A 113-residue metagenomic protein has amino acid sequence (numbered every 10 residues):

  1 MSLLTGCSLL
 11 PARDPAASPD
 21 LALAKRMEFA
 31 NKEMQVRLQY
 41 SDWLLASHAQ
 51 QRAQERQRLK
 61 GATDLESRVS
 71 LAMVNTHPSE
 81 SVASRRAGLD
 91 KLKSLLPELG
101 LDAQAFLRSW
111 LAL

Functional and structural regions predicted by a protein language model:
L3-R26: Bacterial Sec signal peptide processing site at the extreme N-terminus
D20-A22, F29, V36-L38: Long, low-complexity
L21-K25, R56-T63, K93-L99: Solenoid-like repeat scaffolds
A30-M34, D64-S67: Generic helix N-cap/helix-start motif at coil->alpha-helix transitions
S41-A53, V82-G88: Helix-turn-helix repeat elements of alpha-solenoid scaffolds
T76-E80: Short coil/turn linking the two alpha-helices of tandem helical-hairpin repeats
V82-L113: Long, amphipathic alpha-helical segments that form or neighbor coiled-coils/leucine zippers used for dimerization
